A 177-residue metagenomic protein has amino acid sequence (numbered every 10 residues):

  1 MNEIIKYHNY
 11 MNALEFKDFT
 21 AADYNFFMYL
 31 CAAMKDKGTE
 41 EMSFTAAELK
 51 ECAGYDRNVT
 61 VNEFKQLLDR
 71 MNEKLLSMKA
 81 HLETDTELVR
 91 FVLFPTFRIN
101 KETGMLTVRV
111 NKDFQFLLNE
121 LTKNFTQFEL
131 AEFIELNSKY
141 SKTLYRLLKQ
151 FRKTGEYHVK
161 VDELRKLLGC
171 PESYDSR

Functional and structural regions predicted by a protein language model:
M1-R177: Charged, alpha-helix-forming regions
